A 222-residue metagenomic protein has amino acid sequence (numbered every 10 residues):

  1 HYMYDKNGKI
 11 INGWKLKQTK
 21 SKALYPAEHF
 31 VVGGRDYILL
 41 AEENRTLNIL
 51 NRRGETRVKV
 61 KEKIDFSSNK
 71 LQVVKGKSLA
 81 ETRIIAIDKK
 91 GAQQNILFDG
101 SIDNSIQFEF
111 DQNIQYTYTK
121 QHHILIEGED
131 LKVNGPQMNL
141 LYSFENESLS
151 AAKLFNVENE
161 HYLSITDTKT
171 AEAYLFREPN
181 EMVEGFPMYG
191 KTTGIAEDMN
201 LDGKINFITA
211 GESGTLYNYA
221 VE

Functional and structural regions predicted by a protein language model:
H1-Y2, E43-N48, K89-Q94, G128-K132 (+2 more regions): Loop/turn residues immediately N-terminal
D5-N7, R52-G54, F98-S101, G135-Q137 (+1 more regions): Short loop/turn segments that connect beta-strands within beta-propeller blades
K9-K20, T56-E62, I102-F108, N139-E145 (+2 more regions): Aromatic (tryptophan-biased) beta-strands that constitute blades/sheets of beta-rich domains
K20-H29, D65-G76, E109-Q121, N146-N156 (+1 more regions): Repeated scaffold domains used in trafficking and secretory/extracellular systems, primarily beta-propellers
V32-Y37, K75-R83, Y118-L125, N156-Y162 (+1 more regions): Acidic, glycine-anchored loop motifs typical of Ca2+
E62, R83-N156: Eukaryotic tandem repeat interaction scaffolds
S148-A173: Loop/turn-rich, solvent-exposed surfaces of beta-rich toroidal or solenoidal domains
G194-E222: Blade-level signature of beta-propeller repeat domains, shared across WD40, Kelch, NHL, RCC1 and BNR/Asp-box propellers
